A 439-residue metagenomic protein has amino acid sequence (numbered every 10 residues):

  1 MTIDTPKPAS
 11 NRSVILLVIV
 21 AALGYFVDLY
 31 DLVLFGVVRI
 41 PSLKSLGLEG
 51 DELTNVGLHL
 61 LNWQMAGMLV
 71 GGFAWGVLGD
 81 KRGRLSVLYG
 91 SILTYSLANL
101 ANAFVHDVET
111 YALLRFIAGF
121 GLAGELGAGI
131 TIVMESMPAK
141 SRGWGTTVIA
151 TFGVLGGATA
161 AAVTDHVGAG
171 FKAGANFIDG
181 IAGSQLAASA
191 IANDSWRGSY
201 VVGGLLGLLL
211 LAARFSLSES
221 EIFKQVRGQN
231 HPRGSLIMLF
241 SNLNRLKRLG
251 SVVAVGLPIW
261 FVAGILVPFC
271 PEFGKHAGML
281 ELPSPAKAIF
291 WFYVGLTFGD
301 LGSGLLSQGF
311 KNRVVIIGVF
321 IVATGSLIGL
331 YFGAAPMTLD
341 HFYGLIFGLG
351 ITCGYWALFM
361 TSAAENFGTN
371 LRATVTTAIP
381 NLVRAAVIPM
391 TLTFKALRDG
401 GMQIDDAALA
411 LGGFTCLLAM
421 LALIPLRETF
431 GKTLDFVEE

Functional and structural regions predicted by a protein language model:
F35-G36, R245-T297, V387-T391: Extracytoplasmic gate region of multi-pass secondary transporters
V38-V70: Extracellular/periplasmic helix-loop-helix junction of adjacent transmembrane segments in MFS-like secondary
V70-V108: Conserved MFS/SLC helix-loop-helix module at the cytosolic interface between two early adjacent transmembrane helices
G72-G83, D300-N312: Helix-to-loop junctions at the C-terminal end of transmembrane segments in multipass secondary transporters
K81-S91, K140, G309-I321: Cytoplasmic membrane-interface "Motif A"-like loop-to-helix N-cap segments of 12-TM Major Facilitator Superfamily
G83, F104-E109, P138, K311 (+1 more regions): Helix-breaking motifs and short loop linkers at transmembrane-helix boundaries and internal kinks in secondary membrane
L93-H106, V322-P336: C-terminal ends and interior cores of transmembrane alpha-helices in multi-pass membrane transporters/permeases
G143-A169, L206, I379-T391: Glycine-rich segments within core transmembrane alpha-helices of 12-TM secondary carriers
